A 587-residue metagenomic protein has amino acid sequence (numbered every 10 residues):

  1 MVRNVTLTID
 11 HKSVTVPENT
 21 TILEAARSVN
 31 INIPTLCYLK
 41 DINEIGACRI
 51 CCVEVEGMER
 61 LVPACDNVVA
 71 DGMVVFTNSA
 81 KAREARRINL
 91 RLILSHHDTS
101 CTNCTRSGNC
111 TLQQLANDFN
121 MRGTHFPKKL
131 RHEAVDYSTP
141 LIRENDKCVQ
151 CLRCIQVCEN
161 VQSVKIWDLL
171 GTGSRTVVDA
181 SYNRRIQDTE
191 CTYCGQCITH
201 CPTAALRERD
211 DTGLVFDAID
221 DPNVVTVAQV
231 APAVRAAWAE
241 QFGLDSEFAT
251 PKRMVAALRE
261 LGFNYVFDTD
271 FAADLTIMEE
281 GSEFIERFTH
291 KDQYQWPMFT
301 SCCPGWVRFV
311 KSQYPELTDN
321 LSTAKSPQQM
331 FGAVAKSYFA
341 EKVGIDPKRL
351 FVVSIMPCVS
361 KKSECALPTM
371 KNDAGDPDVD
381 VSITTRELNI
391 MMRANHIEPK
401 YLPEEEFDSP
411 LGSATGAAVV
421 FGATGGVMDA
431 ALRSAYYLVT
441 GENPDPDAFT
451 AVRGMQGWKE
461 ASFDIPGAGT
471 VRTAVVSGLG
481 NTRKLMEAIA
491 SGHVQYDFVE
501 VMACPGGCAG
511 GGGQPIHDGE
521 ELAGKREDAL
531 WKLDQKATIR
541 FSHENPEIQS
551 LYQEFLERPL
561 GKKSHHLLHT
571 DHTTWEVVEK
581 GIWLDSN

Functional and structural regions predicted by a protein language model:
V2, T6, E18-N78, A82 (+1 more regions): Iron-sulfur-associated redox domains of electron-transfer enzymes in respiratory and anaerobic energy metabolism
T8-D10: Short, solvent-exposed loop/edge segments of extracellular or virion-exposed proteins
K12-E18: A short N-terminal beta-strand-loop micro-motif at the entrance of redox/enzyme domains
R49-Y193, L206-D221, V225: Fe-S ferredoxin-like electron-transfer domains and their immediately adjacent linker/connector regions across
C158, C201, T250: Cysteine-centered loop/knuckle micro-motif
Q162, C201, F339-V343: Structural motif corresponding to the C-terminal cap of alpha-helices
G195-D210, R259: Phosphate/diphosphate-binding loops
